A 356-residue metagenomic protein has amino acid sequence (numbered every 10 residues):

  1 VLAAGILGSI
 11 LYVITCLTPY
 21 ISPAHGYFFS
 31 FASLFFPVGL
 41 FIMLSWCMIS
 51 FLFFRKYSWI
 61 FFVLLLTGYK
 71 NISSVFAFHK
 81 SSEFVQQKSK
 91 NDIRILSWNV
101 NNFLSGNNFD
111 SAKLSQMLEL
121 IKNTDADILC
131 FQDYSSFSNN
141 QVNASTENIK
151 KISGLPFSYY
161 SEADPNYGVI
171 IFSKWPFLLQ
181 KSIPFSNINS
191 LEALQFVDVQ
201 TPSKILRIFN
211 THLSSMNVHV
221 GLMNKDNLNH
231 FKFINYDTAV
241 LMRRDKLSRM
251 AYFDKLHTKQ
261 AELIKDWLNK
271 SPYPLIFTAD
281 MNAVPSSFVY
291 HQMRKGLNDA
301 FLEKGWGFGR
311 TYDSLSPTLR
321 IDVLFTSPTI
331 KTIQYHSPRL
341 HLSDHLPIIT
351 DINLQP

Functional and structural regions predicted by a protein language model:
V1-V13, L17-S50, W59-I60, N71 (+3 more regions): Metal-dependent phosphoester-hydrolase catalytic domains
A4, P23, S30-I42, L64-Y69 (+6 more regions): Active-site surface patch of divalent metal-dependent phosphodiester/phosphate bond hydrolases
L52-F53, K122, P202, N269: Residue-level signal for alpha-helix termini/capping positions
G68-S89: Hydrophobic alpha-helical transmembrane segments in integral membrane proteins
Q86-L96, S173-L179, S190-A239, I330 (+1 more regions): Beta-strand-turn-beta hairpins that frame and shape the catalytic cleft of phosphate-ester-processing enzymes
R94-V100, K113, M117-V142, F172 (+7 more regions): Active-site beta-strand/loop signature of hydrolases that rely on acidic residues for catalysis
S97-L114, S135-S138, N217-F253: Acidic/histidine-rich helix-loop elements that form or flank divalent-metal/phosphate-binding sites at the catalytic
